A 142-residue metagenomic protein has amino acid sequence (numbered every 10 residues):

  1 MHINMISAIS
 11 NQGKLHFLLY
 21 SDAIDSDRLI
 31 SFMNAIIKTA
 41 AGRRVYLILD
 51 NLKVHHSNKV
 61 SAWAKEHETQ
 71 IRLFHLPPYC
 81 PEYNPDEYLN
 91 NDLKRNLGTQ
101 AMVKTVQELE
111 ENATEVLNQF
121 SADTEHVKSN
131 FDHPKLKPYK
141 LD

Functional and structural regions predicted by a protein language model:
M1-R43: Electropositive, glycine- and tryptophan-enriched low-complexity nucleic-acid-binding patches
F17-L19, H75, T99: Structural signal for conserved beta-strand scaffold positions within catalytic alpha/beta enzyme cores
T39-A40, E66-H67, Q119: Alpha-helix C-cap/termination motif
R43-L49: Generic beta-sheet signal
L49-V60, P78-Y83: Acidic, metal-coordinating catalytic cores used for nucleic-acid/nucleotide bond scission and strand-transfer chemistry
K65-P85, M102: RNase H-like polynucleotidyl transferase catalytic core
D86-D142: C-terminal anion-handling pockets and recognition modules
